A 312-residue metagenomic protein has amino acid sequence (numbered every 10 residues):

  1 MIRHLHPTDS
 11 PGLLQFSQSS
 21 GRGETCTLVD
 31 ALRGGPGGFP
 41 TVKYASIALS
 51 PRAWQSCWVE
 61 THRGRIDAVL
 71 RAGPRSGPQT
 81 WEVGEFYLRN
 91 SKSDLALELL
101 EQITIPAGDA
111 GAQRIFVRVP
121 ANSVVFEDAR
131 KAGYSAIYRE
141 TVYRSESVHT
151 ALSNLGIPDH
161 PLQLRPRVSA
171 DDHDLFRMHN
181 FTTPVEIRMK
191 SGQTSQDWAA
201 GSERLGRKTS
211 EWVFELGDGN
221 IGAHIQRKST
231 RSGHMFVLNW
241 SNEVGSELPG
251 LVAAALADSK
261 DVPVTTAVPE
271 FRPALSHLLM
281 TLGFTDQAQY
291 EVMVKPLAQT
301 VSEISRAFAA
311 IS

Functional and structural regions predicted by a protein language model:
M1-T25, L162-R177, T183-R188: A short beta-loop-alpha structural element at the N-terminal edge of CoA-dependent acyl/N-acetyltransferase catalytic
P7, S17-E98, W212-S246: Conserved donor-binding loop and adjoining core beta-sheet/short helix segment in diverse acyl/aminoacyl transferases
C57-W58, W81-F86, L100-T104, T141-R144 (+4 more regions): Short, structured motif recognition centered on aromatic/hydrophobic residues
R71, G84-F86, Q102, V117-P120 (+8 more regions): A structural feature that tracks compact, well-ordered secondary-structure segments with a strong bias toward
S91-A107, K131, E243-D258: Conserved acetyl-CoA-binding loop-helix of GNAT-fold acetyltransferases
A107-P120, S259-E270: Conserved GNAT acetyl-CoA-binding A-motif
N122, A132-N154, P263-S312: Active-site/acyl-donor-binding loops of N-acyltransferases
D172-H173, V185-A223, S229-H234: Non-catalytic interaction/regulatory modules that flank or connect domains
